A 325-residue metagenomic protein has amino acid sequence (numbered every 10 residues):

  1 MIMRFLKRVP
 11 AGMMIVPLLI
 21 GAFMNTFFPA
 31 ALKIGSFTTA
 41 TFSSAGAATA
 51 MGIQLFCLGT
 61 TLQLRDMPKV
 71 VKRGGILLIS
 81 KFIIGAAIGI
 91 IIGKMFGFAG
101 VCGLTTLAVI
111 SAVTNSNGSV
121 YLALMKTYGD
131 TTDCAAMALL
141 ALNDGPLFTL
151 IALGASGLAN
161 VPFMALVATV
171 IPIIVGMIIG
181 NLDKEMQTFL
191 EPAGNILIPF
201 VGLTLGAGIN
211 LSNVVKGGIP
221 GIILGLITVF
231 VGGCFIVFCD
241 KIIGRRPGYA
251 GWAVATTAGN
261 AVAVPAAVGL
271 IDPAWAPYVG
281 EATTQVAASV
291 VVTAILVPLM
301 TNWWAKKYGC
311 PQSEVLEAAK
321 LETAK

Functional and structural regions predicted by a protein language model:
M1-A11, Y128-A138, W303-K325: Intrinsically disordered, low-complexity non-transmembrane regions of multi-pass membrane transporters
V9-V16, K69-I83, T132-A141, F189-V201 (+1 more regions): Cytoplasmic-side transmembrane-helix entry/capping segments in multi-pass membrane proteins
L18-F28, A40-R73, I173-D183, P192-G217 (+1 more regions): Hydrophobic transmembrane alpha-helices of secondary-active transporters and Na+-translocating membrane complexes
A22-T26, A87-K94, T149-L158, T204-G218 (+1 more regions): Hydrophobic alpha-helical transmembrane segments in multi-pass integral membrane proteins
T38-Q54, G100-N115, A159-I174, I219-V231 (+1 more regions): Structural signature of hydrophobic alpha-helical transmembrane segments
T41-A45, L62-G93, D144-G145, I209-D240 (+1 more regions): Entry/N-cap segments of selected transmembrane alpha helices and their immediately preceding amphipathic helices
L62-K72, F96-L104, T114-A136, N143 (+4 more regions): Juxtamembrane helix-boundary/capping and inter-helix hinge elements in multi-pass membrane proteins
G75-S116, I222-A274, P298-Y308: Transmembrane alpha-helices that form the ion-translocation and gating core of multi-pass ion transport proteins
